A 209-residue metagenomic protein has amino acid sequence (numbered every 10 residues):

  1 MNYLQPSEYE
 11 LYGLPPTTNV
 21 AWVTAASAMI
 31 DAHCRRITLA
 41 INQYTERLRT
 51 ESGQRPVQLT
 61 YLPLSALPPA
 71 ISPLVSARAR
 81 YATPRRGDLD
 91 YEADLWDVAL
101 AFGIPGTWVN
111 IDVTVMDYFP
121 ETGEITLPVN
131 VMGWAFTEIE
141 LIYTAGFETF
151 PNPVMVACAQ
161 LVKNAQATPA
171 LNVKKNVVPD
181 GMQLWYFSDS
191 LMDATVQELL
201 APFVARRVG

Functional and structural regions predicted by a protein language model:
M1-G209: Divalent metal-cofactor coordination and adjacent catalytic microenvironments
